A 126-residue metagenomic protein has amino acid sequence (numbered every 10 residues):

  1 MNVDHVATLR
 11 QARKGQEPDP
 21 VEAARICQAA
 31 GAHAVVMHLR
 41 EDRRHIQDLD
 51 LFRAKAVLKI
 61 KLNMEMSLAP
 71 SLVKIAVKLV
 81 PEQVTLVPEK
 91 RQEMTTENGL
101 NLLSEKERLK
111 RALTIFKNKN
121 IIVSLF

Functional and structural regions predicted by a protein language model:
N2, N63, N98-N101, N118-N120: Detector for Asparagine
N2, V87, F126: Short beta-strand segments
N2-M64, V77-V80: Conserved N-terminal beta1-alpha1 strand-loop-helix module at the mouth
Q16-P18, E41-A56, L68-K78, Q92-I115: Active-site-adjacent beta->alpha loops and helix N-cap segments on the catalytic face of soluble alpha/beta enzymes
A29-V35, E65-L68, M94-T95, T114-N120: Short C-terminal domain-edge/linker segments immediately following a structured domain
H38, T85-E93: Glycine-rich phosphate-binding active-site loops on the catalytic face of alpha/beta enzymes
A56-M64, I115-F126: Short beta-strand/loop segments at the ligand-binding rim of alpha/beta enzyme cores
E82-T85, K106: Short, charged low-complexity intrinsically disordered segments located at boundaries of structured domains
